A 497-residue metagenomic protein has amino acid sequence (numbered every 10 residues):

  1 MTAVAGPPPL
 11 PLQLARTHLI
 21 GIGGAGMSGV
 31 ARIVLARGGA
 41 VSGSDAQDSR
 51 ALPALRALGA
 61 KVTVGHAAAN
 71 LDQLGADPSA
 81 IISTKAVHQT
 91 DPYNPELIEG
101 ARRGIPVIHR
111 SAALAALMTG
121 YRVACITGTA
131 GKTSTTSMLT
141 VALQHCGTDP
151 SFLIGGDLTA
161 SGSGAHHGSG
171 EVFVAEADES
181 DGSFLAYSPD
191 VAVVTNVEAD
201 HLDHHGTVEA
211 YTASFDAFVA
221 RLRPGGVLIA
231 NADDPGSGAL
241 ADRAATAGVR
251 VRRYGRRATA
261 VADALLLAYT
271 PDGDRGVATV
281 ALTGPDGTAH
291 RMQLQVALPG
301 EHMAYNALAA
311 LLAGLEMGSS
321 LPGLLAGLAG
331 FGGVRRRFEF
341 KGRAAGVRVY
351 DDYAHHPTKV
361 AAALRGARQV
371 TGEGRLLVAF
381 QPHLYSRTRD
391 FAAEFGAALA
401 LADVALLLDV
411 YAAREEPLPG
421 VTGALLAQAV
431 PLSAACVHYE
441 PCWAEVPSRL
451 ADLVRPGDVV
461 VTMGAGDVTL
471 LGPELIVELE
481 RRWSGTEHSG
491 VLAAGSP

Functional and structural regions predicted by a protein language model:
M1-A113, V227, P235, L265-Y269 (+4 more regions): N-terminal leader/targeting and accessory segments in enzymes
G6-H18, G26, I33-L35, P285-V404: Nucleotide phosphate-binding/pyrophosphate-handling subdomain across enzymes that bind or process nucleotide phosphates
P8, I33, D72, K85 (+5 more regions): Phosphate-binding loop of NTP-binding sites
A31, L35-A36, Q144, A400 (+1 more regions): Gly/Ala-rich phosphate-binding loop of Rossmann-like dinucleotide-binding domains, activating on the conserved
G39-A46, I82, L228-A232, L377-Q381 (+1 more regions): Short internal beta-strands
S44-D45, T63-A68, I108-A112, L153-G156 (+5 more regions): Beta-strand->loop->alpha-helix junctions that form or flank phosphate-binding loops in nucleotide-handling enzymes
G396-P456: C-terminal helical cap/extension that packs against the catalytic core of soluble nucleotide-cofactor enzymes
L407, E478-P497: Short, flexible loop segments at boundaries between secondary-structure elements
